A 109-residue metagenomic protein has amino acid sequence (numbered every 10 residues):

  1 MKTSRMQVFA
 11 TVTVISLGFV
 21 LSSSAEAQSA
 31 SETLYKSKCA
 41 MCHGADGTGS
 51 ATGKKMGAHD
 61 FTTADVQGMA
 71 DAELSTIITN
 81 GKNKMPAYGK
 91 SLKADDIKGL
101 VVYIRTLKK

Functional and structural regions predicted by a protein language model:
M1-S29, K109: N-terminal export/targeting leaders of redox proteins
K2-S4, Y35, V102: Short alpha-helical segments used as structural interaction elements across diverse proteins
A10, A45-G47, E73: Short hydrophobic/aromatic-rich motifs at helix boundaries and adjacent loops
T13-L17, C42-H43, M69, D96: Amphipathic alpha-helical interaction segments
G18-L34, S50, M69, E73: Electrostatic cytochrome c docking/interface patches
A25-E26, K36-S37, A45-T48, F61-T62 (+1 more regions): A broad, low-specificity signal for short, low-complexity segments enriched in glycine/proline and polar/charged
E32-G57, K82-P86, T106-K109: Periplasmic/extracellular electron-transfer cofactor-ligation site, primarily the c-type cytochrome heme-c attachment
M56-K109: Extracytoplasmic electron-transfer domains, predominantly the class I c-type cytochrome c fold
